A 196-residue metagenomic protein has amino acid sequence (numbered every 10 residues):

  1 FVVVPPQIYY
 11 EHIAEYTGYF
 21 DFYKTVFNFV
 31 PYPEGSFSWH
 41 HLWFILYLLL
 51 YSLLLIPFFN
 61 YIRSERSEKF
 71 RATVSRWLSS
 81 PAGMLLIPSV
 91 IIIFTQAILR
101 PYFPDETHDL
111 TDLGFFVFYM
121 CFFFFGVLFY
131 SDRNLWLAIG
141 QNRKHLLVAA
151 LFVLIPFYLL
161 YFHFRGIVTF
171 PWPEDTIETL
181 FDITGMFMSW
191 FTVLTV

Functional and structural regions predicted by a protein language model:
F1-V196: Alpha-helical transmembrane segments and their immediate juxtamembrane cytosolic regions
